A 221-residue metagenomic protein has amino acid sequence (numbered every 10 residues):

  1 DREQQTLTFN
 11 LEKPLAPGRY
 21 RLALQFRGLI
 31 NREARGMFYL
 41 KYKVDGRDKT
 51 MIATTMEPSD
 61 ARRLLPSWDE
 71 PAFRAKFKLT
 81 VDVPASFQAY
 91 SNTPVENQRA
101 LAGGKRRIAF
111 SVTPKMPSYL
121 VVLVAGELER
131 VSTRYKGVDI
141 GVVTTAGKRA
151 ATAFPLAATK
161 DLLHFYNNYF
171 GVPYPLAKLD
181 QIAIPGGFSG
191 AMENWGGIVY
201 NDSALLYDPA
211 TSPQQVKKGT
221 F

Functional and structural regions predicted by a protein language model:
D1-V44, A102-G104: A surface-exposed beta-strand-loop module
F9-L11, L65-W68: Catalytic micro-motifs at enzyme active sites that drive phosphoryl/nucleotidyl and oxygen chemistry
D45-A61: Low-complexity, Pro/Ser/Thr- and charge-rich linker/hinge segments at domain boundaries
T54-S59, P66-F221: Hydrophobic helix-coil surface modules that form long, contiguous segments used for peptide/substrate interaction
